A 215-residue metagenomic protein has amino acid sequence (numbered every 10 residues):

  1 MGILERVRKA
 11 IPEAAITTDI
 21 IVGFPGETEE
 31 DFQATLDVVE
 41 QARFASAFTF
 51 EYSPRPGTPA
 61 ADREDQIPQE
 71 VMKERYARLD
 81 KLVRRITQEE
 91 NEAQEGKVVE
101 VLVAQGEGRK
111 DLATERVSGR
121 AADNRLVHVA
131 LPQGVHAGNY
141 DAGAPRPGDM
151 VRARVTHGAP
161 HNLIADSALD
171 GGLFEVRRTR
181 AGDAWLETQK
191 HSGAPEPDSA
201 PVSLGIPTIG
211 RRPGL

Functional and structural regions predicted by a protein language model:
M1-T58, R78-E89: Conserved C-terminal portion of the radical SAM core fold that forms the substrate/S-adenosylmethionine-binding
D62-L215: Terminal RNA-binding accessory module
